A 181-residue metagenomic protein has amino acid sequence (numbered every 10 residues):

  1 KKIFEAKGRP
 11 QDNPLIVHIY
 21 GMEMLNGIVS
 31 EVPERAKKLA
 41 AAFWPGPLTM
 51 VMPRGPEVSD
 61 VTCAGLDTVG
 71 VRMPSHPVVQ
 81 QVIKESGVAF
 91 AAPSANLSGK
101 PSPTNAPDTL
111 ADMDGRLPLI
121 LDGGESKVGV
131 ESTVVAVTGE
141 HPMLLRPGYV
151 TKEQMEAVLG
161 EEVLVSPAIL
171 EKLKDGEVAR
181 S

Functional and structural regions predicted by a protein language model:
K1-S181: Active-site-adjacent structural elements in enzyme catalytic cores
